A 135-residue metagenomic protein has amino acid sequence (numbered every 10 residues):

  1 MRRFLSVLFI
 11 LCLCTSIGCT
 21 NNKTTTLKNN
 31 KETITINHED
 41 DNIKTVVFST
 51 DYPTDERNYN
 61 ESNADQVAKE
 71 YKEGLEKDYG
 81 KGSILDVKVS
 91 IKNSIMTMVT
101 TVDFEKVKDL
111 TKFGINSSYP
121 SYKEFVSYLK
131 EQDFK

Functional and structural regions predicted by a protein language model:
M1-F4, L8-F9: Positively charged n-region of N-terminal signal peptides that target proteins for export
L8-L11, S127: N-terminal non-cleavable signal-anchor helices
C14-G18: C-terminal motif of bacterial Sec signal peptides marking the signal peptidase cleavage site
T20-K135: Subset-of-secretome marker
